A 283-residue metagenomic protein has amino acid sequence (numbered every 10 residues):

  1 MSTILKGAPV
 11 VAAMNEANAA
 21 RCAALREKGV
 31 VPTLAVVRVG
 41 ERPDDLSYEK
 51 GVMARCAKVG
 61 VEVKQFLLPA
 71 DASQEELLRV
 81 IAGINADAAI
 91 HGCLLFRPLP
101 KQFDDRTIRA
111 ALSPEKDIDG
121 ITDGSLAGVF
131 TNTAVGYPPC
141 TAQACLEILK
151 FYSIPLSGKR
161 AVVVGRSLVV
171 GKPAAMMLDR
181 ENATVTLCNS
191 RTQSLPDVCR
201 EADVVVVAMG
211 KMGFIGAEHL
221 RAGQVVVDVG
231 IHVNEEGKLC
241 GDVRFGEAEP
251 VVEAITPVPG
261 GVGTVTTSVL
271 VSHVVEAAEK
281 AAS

Functional and structural regions predicted by a protein language model:
M1-V30: Positively charged, low-complexity intrinsically disordered leader regions
V31-G40: Short beta-strand segments enriched in small/hydrophobic residues
V39-A54, A127, G136-V225, N234 (+1 more regions): Glycine-rich phosphate/diphosphate-binding loop of Rossmann-like nucleotide-binding domains
C56-A70, V185-L187: Short beta-strand elements in bilobed, periplasmic/extracellular small-molecule ligand-binding domains
E76-A88: Short, well-structured alpha-helical segments in soluble
G92-L156: Anion-binding alpha/beta catalytic cores of soluble intermediary-metabolism enzymes, centered on
F96, A208-M209, V229: Short, well-ordered coil/turn residues at beta-beta hairpins and beta-strand->alpha-helix junctions within
R106-A127, G230-A282: Rossmann-fold NAD(P)-binding glycine/threonine-rich loop
